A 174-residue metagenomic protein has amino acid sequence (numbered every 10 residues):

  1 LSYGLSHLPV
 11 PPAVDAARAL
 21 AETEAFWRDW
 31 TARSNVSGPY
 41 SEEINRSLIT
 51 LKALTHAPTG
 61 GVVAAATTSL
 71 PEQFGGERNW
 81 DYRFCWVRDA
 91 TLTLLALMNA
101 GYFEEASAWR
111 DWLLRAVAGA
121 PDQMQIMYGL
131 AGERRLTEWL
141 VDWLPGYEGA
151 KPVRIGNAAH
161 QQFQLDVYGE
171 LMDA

Functional and structural regions predicted by a protein language model:
L1-A174: Acidic, mature catalytic/reactive cores of soluble proteins
